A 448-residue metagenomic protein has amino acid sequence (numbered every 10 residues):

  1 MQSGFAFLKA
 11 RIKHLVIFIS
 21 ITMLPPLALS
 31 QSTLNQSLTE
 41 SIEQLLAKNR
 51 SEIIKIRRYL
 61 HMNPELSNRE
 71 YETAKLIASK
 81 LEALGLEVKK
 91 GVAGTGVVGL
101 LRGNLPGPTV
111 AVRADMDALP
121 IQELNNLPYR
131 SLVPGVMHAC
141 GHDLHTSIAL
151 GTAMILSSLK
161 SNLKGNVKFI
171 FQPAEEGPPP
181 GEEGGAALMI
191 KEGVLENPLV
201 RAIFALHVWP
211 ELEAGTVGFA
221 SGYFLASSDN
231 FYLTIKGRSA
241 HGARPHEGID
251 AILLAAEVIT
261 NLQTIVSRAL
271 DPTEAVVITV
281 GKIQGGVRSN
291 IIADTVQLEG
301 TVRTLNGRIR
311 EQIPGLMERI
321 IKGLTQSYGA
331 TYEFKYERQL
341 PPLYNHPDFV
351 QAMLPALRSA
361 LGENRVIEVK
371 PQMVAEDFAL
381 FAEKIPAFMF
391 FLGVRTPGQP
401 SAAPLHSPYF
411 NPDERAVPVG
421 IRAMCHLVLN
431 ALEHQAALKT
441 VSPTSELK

Functional and structural regions predicted by a protein language model:
M1-V16: Bacterial N-terminal signal peptides that target proteins for export
H14-P26: Bacterial N-terminal signal peptides
L34, A83, A256-K448: Metal-dependent amide/peptide-bond hydrolase catalytic core, centered on the "pita-bread" metallohydrolase fold
L34-M137, S147-K164: Acidic/His- and Gly-rich active-site-bordering loop/insert found across diverse amide/peptide-bond hydrolases
L60, G99, V112, H142 (+8 more regions): Divalent metal-coordination and catalytic microenvironments
L127-M137, L144, S161-K282, V287-I291 (+1 more regions): Histidine/acidic-residue-rich, glycine-tolerant segments that coordinate divalent metal ions
